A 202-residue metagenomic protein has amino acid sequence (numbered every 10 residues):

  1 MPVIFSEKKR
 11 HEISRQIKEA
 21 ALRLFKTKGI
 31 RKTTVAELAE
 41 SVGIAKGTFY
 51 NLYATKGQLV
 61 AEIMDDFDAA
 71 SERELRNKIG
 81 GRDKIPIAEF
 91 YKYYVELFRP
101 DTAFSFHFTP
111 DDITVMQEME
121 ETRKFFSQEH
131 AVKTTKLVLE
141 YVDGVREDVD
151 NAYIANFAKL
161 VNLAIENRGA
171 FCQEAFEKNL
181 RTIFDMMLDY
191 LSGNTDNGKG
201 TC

Functional and structural regions predicted by a protein language model:
M1-E12, D196-C202: N-terminal intrinsically disordered/low-complexity leader segments
Q16, L24-Q58: Helix-turn-helix
V60-F67, E74: Alpha-helical DNA-contacting segments of helix-turn-helix folds
E62, R76-A103, A158: Hydrophobic alpha-helical connector segments
E72, R76, E118-N156, K178-R181: Amphipathic alpha-helical packing segments from all-alpha helical-bundle domains
R99-K136, A170: Short secondary-structure transition hinges
K136-D148, L160-C202: C-terminal peripheral helix-coil segments that are non-catalytic and often amphipathic
